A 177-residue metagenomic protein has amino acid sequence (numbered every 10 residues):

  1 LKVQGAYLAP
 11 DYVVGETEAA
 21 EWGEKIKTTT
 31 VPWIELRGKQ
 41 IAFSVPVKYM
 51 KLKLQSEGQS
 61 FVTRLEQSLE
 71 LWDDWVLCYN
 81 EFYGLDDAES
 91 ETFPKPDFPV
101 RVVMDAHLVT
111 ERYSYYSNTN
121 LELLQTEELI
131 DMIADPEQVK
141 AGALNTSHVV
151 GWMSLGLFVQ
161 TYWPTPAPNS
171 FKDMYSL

Functional and structural regions predicted by a protein language model:
L1-T30, E35: Extended acidic/polar, glycine-enriched regions that form or flank non-catalytic beta-rich accessory modules
W22-G23, P32-L177: Catalytic cores of extracellular degradative/oxidative enzymes
